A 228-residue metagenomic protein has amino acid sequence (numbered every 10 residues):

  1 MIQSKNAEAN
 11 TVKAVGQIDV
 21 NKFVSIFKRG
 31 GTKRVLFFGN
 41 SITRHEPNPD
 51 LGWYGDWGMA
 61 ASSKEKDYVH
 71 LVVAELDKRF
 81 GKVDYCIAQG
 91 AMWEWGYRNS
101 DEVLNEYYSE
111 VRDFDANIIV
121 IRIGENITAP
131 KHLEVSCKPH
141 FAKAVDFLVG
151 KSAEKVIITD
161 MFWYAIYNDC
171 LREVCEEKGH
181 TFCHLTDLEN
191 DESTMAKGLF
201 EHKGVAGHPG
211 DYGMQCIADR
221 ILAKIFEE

Functional and structural regions predicted by a protein language model:
M1-N21, G30-G31, Y212-E228: Conserved catalytic region of serine esterases and O-acyltransferases that act on ester linkages in lipids
N10-F37, R44-H132: Conserved SGNH/GDSL esterase-like catalytic core that processes O-acyl groups on lipids and polysaccharides
L36-G39, T159: Short hydrophobic segments within beta-strands
S41, P47-W53, E192-F200: Short, flexible, mixed-charge acidic loops at enzyme active sites
M59-D67, V135, P139, F162-A165 (+1 more regions): Soluble non-cytosolic domains of exported or imported proteins
H70, A74, S109, P139-A142 (+6 more regions): Solvent-exposed, polar/charged alpha-helical surfaces in well-ordered, non-transmembrane soluble domains, broadly
V120-A129, A142-E173, E177: Active-site segments of SGNH/GDSL-like serine hydrolases that catalyze O-acetyl group transfer/hydrolysis on lipids
M161-E228: Catalytic His-Asp segment of secreted/periplasmic serine-dependent ester chemistry enzymes
